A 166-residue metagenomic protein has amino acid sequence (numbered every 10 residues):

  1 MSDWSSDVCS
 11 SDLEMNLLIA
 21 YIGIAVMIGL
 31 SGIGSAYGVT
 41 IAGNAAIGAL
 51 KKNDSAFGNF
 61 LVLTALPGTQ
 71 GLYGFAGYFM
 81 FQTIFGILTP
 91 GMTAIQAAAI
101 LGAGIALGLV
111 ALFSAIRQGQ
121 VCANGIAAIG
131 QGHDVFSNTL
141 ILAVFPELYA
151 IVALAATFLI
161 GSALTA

Functional and structural regions predicted by a protein language model:
M1-C9: Single conserved hydrophobic/aromatic residue that forms the stacking wall/gate of nucleotide- or nucleobase-binding
E14-S31: Hydrophobic transmembrane alpha-helical segments in integral membrane proteins
I24, Q96-G119: Short alpha-helical packing/oligomerization segments
Y37-S55, A115-V135: Juxtamembrane helix-loop transition segments at the membrane interface in multi-pass membrane proteins
S55-L63, Q131-A143: Membrane-interface alpha-helices at helix entry/exit sites of multi-pass transporters
L66-G74, L142-L154: Membrane-embedded alpha-helical segments of transport systems, primarily multispan ion/solute transporters
P67-L101: Helix-adjacent hinge/juxtasegments
L154-A166: Juxtamembrane boundary at the C-terminal end of a transmembrane helix
